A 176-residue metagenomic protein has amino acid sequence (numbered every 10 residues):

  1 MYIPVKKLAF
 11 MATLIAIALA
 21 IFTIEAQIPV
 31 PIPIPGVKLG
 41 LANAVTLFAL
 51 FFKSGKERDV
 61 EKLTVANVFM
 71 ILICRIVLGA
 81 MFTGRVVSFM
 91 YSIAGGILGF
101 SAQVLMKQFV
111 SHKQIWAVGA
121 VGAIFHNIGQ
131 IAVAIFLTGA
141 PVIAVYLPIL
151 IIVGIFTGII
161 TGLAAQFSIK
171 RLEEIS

Functional and structural regions predicted by a protein language model:
M1-F51: Hydrophobic transmembrane alpha-helices
P4-K7, G55-V65, R85, S111-W116 (+1 more regions): Membrane-helix interface segments
A9, T13, K62, N67 (+2 more regions): Short helix-perturbing small/polar motifs within transmembrane alpha-helices
I15-T23, I76, A80, G96 (+3 more regions): Transmembrane alpha-helical segments of multi-pass membrane transport proteins and ion-pumping complexes
F22-L39, A66-V104, L137-V142: Interfacial aromatic-anchored transmembrane helix boundaries in multi-pass membrane proteins
P35, R85, F89-M90, Q108-S176: Membrane-embedded alpha-helical hairpins and interfacial helices in multi-pass inner-membrane proteins
L39-T64, A102-M106: Generic transmembrane alpha-helix motif of multi-pass integral membrane proteins
K53, K62-V65, F69, V77 (+3 more regions): A short hydrophobic/aromatic micro-motif that marks alpha-helical segments and, especially, helix-coil
